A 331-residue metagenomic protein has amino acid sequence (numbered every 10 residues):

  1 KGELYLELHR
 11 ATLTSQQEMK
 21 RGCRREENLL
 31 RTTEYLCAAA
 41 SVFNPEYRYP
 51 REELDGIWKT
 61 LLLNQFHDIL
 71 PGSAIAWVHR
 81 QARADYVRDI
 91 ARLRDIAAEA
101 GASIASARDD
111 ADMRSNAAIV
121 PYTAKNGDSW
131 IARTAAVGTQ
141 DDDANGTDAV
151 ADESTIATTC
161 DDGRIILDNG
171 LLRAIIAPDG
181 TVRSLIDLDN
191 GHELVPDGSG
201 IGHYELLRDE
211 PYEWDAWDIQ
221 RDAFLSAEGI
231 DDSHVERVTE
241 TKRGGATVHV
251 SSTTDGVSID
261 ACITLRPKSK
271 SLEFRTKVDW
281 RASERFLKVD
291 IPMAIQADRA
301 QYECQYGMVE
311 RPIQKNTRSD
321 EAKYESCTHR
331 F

Functional and structural regions predicted by a protein language model:
K1-R48, T264, E273-K277: Structured mid-domain segments that build the active-site/substrate or prosthetic-cofactor binding neighborhood
R10, Q16, E27, R51-D55 (+2 more regions): Catalytic and substrate-binding regions of extracellular carbohydrate-active enzymes, especially polysaccharide lyases
Y324-F331: Polar, glycine-rich mid-to-C-terminal structural blocks that act as macromolecule-binding/assembly scaffolds
